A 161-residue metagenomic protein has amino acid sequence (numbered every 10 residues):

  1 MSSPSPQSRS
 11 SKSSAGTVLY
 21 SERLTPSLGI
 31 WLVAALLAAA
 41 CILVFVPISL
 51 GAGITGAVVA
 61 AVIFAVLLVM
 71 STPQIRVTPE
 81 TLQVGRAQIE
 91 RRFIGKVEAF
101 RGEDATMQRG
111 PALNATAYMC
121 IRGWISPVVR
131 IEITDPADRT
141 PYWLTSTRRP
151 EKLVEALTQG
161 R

Functional and structural regions predicted by a protein language model:
M1-S11, R92, S126, R130-R161: Terminal and domain-flanking low-complexity segments
M1-V46: N-terminal membrane-targeting/pre-transmembrane regions
S2, A35-A38, V62, R76 (+1 more regions): Hydrophobic, well-ordered secondary-structure segments that either form specific early membrane-associated helices used
I42-P47, A65-V69: Structural signature of transmembrane alpha-helix termini at the membrane-water interface
I48-A57: Short, aromatic-rich membrane-interface segments at the entry and exit of alpha-helical transmembrane domains
G56-A57, I63-L67, G110-A112, I121: Short, solvent-exposed secondary-structure boundary motifs
V58-E98: Conserved beta-hairpin
G85-L144: Non-transmembrane, membrane-adjacent beta-strand/coil modules in membrane-associated proteins and peripheral
